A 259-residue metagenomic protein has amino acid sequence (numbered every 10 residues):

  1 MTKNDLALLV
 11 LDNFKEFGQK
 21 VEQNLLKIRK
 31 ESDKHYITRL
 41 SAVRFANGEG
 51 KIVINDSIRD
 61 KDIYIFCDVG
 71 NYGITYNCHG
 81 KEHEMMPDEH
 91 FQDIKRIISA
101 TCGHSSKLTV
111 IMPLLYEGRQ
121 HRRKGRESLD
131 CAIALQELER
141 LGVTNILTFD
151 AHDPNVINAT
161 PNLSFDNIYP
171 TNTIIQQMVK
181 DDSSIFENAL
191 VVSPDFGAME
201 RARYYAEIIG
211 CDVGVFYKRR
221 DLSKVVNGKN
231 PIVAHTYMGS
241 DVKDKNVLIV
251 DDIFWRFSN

Functional and structural regions predicted by a protein language model:
M1-N259: PRPP-associated nucleotide enzymes
